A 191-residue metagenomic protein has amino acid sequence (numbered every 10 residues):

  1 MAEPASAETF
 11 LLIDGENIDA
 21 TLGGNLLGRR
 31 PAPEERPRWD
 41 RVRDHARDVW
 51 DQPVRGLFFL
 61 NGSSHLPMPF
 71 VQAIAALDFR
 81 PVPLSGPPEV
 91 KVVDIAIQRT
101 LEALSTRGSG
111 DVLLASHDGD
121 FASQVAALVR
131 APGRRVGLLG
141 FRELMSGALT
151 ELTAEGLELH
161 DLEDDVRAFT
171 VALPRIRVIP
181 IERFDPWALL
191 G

Functional and structural regions predicted by a protein language model:
M1-K91: Domain-level signal for Mg2+-assisted phosphodiester chemistry and nucleotide/NA-binding surfaces in nucleic-acid
S64-G191: Nuclease catalytic cores that cleave nucleic-acid phosphodiester bonds, predominantly acidic two-metal-ion
